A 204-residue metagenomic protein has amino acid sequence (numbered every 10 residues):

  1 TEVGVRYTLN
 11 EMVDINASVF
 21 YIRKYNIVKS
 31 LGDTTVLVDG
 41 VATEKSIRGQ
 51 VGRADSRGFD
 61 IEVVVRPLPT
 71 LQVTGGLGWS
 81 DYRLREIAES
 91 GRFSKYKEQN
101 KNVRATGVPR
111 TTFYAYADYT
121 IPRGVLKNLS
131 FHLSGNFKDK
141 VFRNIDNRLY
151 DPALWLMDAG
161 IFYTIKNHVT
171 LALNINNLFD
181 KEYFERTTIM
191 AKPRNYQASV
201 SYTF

Functional and structural regions predicted by a protein language model:
T1-R23, D118-Y119, K166: Structural signature of Gram-negative outer-membrane beta-barrels, strongest in the C-terminal barrel of TonB-dependent
V3, A17, I61-V63, G75 (+3 more regions): Hydrophobic packing within well-folded, soluble alpha/beta domains
L9-E11, D55, P67-P69, P109 (+2 more regions): Short loop/turn positions at the edges of beta-strands in beta-sheet-rich folds
N16, F20-K24, A42-V141: Gram-negative outer-membrane beta-barrel transporters
I22, K29-D33, R53, G107 (+2 more regions): Generic structural "secondary-structure junction" signal
V28-T34, S80, L84-R92, F142-L149 (+1 more regions): Outer-membrane beta-barrel translocator domains and adjoining extracellular loop/strand segments of Gram-negative
N102-F204: Conserved C-terminal beta-signal and adjacent last beta-strands/turns of outer-membrane beta-barrel proteins
